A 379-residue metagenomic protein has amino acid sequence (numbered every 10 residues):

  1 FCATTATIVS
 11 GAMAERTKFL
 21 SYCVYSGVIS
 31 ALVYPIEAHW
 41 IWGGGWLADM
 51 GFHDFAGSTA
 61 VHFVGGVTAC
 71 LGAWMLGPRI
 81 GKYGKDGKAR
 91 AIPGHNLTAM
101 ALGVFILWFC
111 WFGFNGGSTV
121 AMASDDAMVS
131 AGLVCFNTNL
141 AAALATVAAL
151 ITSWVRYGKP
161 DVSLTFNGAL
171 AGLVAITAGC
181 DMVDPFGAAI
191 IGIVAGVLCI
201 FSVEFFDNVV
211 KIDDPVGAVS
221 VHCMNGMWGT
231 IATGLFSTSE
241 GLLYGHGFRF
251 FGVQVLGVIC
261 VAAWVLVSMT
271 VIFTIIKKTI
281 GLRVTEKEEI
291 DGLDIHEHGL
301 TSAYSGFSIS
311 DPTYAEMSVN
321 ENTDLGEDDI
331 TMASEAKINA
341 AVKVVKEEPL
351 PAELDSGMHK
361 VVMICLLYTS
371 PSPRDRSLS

Functional and structural regions predicted by a protein language model:
F1-I364: Glycine- and aromatic-enriched membrane alpha-helices
Y368-D375: Conserved small/polar residues in nucleotide/adenosyl-binding loops
